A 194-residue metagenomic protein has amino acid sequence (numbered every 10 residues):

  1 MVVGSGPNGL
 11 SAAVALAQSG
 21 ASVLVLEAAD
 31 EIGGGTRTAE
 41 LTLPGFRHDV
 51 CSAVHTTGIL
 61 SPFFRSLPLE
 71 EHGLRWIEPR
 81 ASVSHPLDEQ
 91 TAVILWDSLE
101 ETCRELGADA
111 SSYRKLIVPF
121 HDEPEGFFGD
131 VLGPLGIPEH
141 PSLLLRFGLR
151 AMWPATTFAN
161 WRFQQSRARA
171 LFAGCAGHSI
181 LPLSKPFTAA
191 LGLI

Functional and structural regions predicted by a protein language model:
M1-D122: N-terminal glycine-rich phosphate/pyrophosphate-binding loop and immediately adjacent elements
D88-T188: Rossmann-like flavin
L191-I194: Active-site lumenal/periplasmic loops and adjacent helix-entry segments of GT-C-fold, multi-pass membrane
